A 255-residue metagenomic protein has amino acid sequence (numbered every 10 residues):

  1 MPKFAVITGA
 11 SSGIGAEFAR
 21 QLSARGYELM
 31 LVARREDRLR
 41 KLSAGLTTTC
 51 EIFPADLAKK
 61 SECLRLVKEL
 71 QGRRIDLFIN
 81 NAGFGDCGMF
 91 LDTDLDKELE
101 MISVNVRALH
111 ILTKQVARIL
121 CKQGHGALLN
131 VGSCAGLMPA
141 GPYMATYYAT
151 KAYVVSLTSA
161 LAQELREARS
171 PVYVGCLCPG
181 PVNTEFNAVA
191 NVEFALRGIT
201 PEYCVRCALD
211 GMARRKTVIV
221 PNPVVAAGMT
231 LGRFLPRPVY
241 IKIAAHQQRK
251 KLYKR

Functional and structural regions predicted by a protein language model:
S11-S12: Conserved glycine-rich cofactor-binding loop
R25-K41: Conserved glycine-rich Rossmann-like NAD(P)H-binding loop of the short-chain dehydrogenase/reductase
P54-R65, L95: The beta1-alpha1 cofactor-binding region of Rossmann-like NAD(H)/NADP(H)-dependent oxidoreductases
N81-D86: Conserved NAD(P)H cofactor-binding loop of Rossmann-fold oxidoreductase domains
M89-F90, K97-I102: Substrate-binding pocket helix/loop in short-chain dehydrogenase/reductase
S133: Residue(s) in the substrate-gating loop at a strand-loop-helix junction that position the organic substrate next
C176, E193-M229: C-terminal helical subdomain
